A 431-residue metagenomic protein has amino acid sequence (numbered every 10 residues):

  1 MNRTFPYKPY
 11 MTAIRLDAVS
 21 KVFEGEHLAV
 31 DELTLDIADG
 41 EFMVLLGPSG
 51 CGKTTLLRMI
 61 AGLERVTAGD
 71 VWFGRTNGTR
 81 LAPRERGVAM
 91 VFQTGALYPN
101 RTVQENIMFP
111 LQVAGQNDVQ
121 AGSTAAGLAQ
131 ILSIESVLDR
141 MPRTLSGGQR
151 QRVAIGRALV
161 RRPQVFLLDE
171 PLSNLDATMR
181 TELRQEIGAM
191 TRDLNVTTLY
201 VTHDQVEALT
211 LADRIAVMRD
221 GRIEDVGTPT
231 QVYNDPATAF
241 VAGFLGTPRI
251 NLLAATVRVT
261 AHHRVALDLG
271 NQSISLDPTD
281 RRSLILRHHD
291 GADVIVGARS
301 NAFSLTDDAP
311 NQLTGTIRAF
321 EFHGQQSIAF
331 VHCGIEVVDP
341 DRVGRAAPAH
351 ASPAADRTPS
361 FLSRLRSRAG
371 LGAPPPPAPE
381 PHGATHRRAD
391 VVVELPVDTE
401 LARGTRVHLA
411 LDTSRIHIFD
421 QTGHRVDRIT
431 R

Functional and structural regions predicted by a protein language model:
R15, D36, W72, H408-A410: ABC ATPase nucleotide-binding domain
E26-L28: Short coil-to-beta microelement around the adenine-binding A-loop and adjacent beta1/P-loop entry of ABC ATPase
L46-P48: The feature captures the beta-strand-to-loop junction immediately N-terminal to the Walker
A61: Helix-to-loop junction immediately C-terminal to a conserved catalytic motif
A68-N77: Conserved ABC transporter NBD signature motif
L81-L245: ABC ATPase nucleotide-binding domains
T260-R431: Non-catalytic connector elements of ABC transporters
